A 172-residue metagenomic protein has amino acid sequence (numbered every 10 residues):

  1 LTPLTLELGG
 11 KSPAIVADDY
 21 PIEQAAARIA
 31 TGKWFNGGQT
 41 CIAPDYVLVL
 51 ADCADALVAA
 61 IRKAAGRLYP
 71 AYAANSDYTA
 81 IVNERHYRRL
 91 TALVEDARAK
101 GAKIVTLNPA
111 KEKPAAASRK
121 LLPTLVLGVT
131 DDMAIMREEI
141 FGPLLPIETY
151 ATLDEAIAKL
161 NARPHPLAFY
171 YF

Functional and structural regions predicted by a protein language model:
L1-T130, T152-D154, A158-K159: ALDH superfamily catalytic-core signature
A102-T106, H165-F172: Bilobed periplasmic-binding protein-like "clamshell/Venus-flytrap" ligand-binding domains
S118-L122, E138-L144, A162-L167: Conserved glycine-rich beta-strand-loop-beta hairpin in the small C-terminal domain of fold type I
D132-R137: Cytochrome P450 core scaffold surrounding the K-helix E-X-X-R motif and the conserved "meander" helix-loop region
P146-E148: Active-site donor-binding acidic/aromatic loop of nucleotide-activated sugar and phosphosugar transferases involved
